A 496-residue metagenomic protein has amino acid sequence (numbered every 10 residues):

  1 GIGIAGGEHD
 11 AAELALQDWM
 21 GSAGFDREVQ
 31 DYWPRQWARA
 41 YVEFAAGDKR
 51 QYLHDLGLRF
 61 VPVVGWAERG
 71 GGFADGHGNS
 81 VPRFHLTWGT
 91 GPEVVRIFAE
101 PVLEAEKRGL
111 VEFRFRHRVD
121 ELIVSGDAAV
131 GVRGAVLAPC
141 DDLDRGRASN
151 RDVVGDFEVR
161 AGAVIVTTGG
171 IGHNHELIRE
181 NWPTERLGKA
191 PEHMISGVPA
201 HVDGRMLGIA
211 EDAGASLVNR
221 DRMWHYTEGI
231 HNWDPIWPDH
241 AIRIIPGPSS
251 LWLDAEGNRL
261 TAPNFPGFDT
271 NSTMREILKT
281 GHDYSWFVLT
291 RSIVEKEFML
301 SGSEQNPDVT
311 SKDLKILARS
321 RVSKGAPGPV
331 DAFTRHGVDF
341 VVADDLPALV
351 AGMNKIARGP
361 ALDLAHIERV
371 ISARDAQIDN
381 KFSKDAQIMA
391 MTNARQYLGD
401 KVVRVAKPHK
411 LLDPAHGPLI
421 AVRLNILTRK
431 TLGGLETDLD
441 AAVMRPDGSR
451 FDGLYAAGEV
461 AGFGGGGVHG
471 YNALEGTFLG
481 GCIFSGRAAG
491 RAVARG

Functional and structural regions predicted by a protein language model:
G1-A67, G71-A74: Redox-cofactor-proximal catalytic regions of oxidoreductases
I2-A5, M20-A23, K189-I195, W233-D239 (+2 more regions): Short beta-alpha connecting loops at secondary-structure transitions that line or flank enzyme active sites
E43-F157, A161, H175-I178, I230-H231 (+1 more regions): Conserved redox-cofactor binding core of oxidoreductases
A135, A161, T167-T168, A255 (+1 more regions): Short, well-ordered coil/turn residues at beta-beta hairpins and beta-strand->alpha-helix junctions within
C140-W233, M274, E475, L479-A488 (+1 more regions): Glycine-rich loop(s) and the adjacent beta-strand/alpha-helix scaffold that form part
L207-I209, A215-K355, G359-L362: An anion/pyrophosphate-binding glycine-rich loop and adjacent beta-alpha core in soluble alpha-beta enzymes
I245-G247, R429-T431, E475: Short, small/polar residue-rich loop motifs at catalytic or cofactor-binding pockets
G359-G464, V468: A glycine-rich dinucleotide-binding beta-alpha-beta segment and adjacent secondary-structure elements that constitute
